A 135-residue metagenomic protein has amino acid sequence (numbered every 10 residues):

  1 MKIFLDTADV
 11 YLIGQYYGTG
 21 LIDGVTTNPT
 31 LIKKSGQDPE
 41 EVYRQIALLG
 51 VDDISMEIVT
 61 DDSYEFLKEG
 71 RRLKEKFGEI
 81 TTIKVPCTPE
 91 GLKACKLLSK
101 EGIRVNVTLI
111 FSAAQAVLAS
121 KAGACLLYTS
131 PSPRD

Functional and structural regions predicted by a protein language model:
M1-Y11: N- or domain-start disorder-to-order transition segments that initiate the globular core
K2-F4, G24-T26, D53-S55, I80-T82 (+2 more regions): Structural preference for beta-strand elements that scaffold enzyme active sites
D9-L12, T19, K33, D38-E90: Active-site beta->alpha loop and helix N-cap motifs at the rims of alpha/beta catalytic domains
Y16, A114-L118: Catalytic cores of alpha/beta
N28, I83, A119: Conserved, mostly hydrophobic/aromatic
L98, N106-V107, F111: The catalytic core of metal-dependent phosphodiesterases that act on cyclic dinucleotides
Y128-D135: Conserved small/polar residues in nucleotide/adenosyl-binding loops
